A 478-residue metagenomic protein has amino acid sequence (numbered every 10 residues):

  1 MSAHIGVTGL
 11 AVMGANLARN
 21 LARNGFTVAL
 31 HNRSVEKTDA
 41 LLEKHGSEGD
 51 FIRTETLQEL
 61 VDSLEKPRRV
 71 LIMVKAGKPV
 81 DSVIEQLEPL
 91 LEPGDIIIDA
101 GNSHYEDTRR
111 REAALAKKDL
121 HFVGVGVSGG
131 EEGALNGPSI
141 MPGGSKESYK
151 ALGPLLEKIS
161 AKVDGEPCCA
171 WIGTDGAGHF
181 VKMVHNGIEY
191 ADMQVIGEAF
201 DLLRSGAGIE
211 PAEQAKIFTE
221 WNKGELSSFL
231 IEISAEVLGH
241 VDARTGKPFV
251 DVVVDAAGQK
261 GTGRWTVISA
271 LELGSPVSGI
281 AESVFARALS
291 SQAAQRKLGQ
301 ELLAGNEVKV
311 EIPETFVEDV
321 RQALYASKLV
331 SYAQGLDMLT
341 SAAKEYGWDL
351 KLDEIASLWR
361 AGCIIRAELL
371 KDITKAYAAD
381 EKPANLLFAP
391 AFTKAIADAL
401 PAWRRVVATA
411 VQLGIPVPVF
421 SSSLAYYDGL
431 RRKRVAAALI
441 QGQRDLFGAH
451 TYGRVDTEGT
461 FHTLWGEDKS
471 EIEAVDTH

Functional and structural regions predicted by a protein language model:
M1-R68, L90-G94, E131-A134: NAD(P)+-binding Rossmann beta1-loop-alpha1 motif at the extreme N-terminus of oxidoreductases
I5, D62, D81-V83, H104-A215 (+3 more regions): Rossmann-fold dinucleotide-binding core
R53-E55, D99, H121-V125, G165-G173 (+2 more regions): General beta-strand structural signal in soluble alpha/beta enzymes
E88-E112: ADP-ribose/adenylate-binding Rossmann-like module
H179, R204, I209, K216 (+3 more regions): Interdomain hinge/lid region at the active-site interface of Rossmann-like NAD(P)-dependent oxidoreductases
K344-Y377: Small-residue-rich helix-loop
A397, A402-H478: C-terminal amphipathic alpha-helical interaction region
